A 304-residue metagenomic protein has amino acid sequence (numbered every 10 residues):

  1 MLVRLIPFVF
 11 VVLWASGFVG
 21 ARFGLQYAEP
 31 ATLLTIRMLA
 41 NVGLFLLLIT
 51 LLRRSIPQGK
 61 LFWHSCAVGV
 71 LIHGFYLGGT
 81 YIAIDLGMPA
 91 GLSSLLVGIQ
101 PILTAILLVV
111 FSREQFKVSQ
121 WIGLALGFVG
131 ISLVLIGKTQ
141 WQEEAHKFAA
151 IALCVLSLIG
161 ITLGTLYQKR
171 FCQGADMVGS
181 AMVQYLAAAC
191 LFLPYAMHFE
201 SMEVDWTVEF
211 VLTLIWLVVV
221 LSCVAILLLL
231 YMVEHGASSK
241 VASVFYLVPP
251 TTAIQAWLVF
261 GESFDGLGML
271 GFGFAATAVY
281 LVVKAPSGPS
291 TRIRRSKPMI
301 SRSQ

Functional and structural regions predicted by a protein language model:
M1-R37, E144-R170, C190, I254 (+1 more regions): Glycine-/small-residue-enriched transmembrane alpha-helix faces in small-molecule transporters and effluxers
M1-V3, Y27-A31, T35, P57-W63 (+4 more regions): Juxtamembrane helix-entry segments on the extracytoplasmic side of multipass membrane proteins
L13, G17-F18, L46-V97, L133 (+1 more regions): Specific transmembrane alpha-helical segments of multi-pass solute transporters/efflux pumps, especially DMT/EamA
Y27-F75, L103-L107, I159-G164, A181-E200 (+2 more regions): Transmembrane alpha-helices of multi-pass small-molecule transport proteins
L34-I36, L92-I99, Y167-A189, V219-L258: Helix-helix packing/entry segments at the starts of transmembrane helices
L44-S55, Q100-A125, P249-L270: C-terminal transmembrane-helix exit sites in multi-pass transporters
F45, S119-K138, F192, I215 (+3 more regions): Hydrophobic transmembrane alpha-helices of multi-pass small-molecule transport proteins
K60-G69, F116-F128, A175-Q184: Cytoplasmic-side transmembrane-helix entry/capping segments in multi-pass membrane proteins
